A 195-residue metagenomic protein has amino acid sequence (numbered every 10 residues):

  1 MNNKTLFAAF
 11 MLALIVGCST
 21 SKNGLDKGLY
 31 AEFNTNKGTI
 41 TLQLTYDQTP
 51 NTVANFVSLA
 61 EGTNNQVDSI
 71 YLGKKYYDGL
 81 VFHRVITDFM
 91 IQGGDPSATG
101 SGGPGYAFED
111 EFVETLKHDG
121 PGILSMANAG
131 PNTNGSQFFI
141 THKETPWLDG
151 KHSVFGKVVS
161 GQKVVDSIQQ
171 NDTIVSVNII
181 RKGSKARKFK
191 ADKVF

Functional and structural regions predicted by a protein language model:
N3-T5, G17-F195: Cyclophilin-like peptidyl-prolyl cis-trans isomerases
A8-I15: Bacterial N-terminal signal peptides
